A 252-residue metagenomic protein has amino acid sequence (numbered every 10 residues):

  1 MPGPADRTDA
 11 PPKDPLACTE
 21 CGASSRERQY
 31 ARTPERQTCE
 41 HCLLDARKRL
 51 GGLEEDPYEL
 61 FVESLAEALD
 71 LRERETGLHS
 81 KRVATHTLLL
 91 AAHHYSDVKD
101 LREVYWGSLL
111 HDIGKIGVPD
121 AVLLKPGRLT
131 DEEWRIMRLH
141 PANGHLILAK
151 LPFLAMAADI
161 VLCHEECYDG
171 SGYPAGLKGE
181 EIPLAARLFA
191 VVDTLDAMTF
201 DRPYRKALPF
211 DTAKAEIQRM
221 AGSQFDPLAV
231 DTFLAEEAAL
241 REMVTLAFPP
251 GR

Functional and structural regions predicted by a protein language model:
M1-P12, G51, A239-R252: Intrinsically disordered or compositionally simple regulatory linkers and C-terminal tails in signal-transduction
K13-C18, R36: Residues immediately within or flanking Cys/His clusters that coordinate Zn2+ in small zinc-binding modules
T19-E20, H41: Short, cysteine/histidine-rich loop/knuckle motifs that typically chelate Zn2+
G22-S25, A46: Cys/His-rich microdomains that often coordinate metals
E27-R36: Short linker/helix segments within small regulatory modules
H41, D45, D56-R252: Histidine- and acidic-residue-rich, metal-dependent catalytic cores
D45-G51: The C-terminal output helix
